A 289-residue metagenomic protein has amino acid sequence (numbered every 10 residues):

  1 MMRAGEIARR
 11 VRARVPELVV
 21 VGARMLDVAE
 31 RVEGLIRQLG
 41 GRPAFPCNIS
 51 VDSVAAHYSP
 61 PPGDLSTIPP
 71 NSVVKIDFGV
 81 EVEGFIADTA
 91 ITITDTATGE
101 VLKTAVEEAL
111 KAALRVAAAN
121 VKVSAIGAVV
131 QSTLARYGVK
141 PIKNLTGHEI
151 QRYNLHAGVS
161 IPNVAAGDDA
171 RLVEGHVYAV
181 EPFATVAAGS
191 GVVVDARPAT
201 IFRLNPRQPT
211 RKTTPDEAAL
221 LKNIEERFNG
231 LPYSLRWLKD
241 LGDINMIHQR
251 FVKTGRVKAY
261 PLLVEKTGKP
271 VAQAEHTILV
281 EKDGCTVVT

Functional and structural regions predicted by a protein language model:
M1-T289: Active-site neighborhoods and metal-handling regions in enzymes and metal-associated proteins
